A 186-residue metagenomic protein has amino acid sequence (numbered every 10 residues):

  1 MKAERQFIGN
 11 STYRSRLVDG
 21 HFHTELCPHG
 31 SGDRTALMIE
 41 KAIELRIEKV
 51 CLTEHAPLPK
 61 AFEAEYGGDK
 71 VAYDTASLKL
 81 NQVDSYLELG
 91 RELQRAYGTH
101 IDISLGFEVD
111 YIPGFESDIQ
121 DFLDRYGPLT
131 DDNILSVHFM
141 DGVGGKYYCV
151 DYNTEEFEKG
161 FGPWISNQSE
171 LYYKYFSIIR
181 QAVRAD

Functional and structural regions predicted by a protein language model:
M1-Y111, S117: An N-terminally biased module of ancient metal coordination in phosphate/nucleic-acid-related enzymes
Y73-D186: Extended substrate/RNA-proximal surfaces in nucleic-acid metabolism proteins
